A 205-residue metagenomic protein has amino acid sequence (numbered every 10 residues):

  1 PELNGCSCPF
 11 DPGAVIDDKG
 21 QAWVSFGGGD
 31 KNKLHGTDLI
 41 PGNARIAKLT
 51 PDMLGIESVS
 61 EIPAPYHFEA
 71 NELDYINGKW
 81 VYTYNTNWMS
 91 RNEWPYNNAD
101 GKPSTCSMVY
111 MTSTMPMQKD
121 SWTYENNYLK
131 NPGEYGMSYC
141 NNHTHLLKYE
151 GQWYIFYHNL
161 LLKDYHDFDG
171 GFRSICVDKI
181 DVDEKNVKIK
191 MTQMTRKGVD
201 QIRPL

Functional and structural regions predicted by a protein language model:
P1-L205: Carbohydrate-active catalytic/glycan-binding domains of CAZyme proteins, especially the secreted or lumenal ectodomains
